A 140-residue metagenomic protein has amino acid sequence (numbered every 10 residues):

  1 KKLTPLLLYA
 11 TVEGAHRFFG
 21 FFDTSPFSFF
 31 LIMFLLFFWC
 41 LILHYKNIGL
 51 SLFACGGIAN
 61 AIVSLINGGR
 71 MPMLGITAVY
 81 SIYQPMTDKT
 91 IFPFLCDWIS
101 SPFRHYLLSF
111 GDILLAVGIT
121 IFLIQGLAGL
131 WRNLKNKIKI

Functional and structural regions predicted by a protein language model:
K1, F38-I48, I121-L130: Structural signal for the C-terminal ends of transmembrane alpha-helices and the immediately following loop
K1-L31: Transmembrane alpha-helical insertion/packing segments
Y9-F18, G56-I66: Aromatic-anchored segments of alpha-helical transmembrane domains
D23-I32, H105-V117: Membrane-interface loop-to-helix entry segments
L36-L65: Interfacial segments of alpha-helical transmembrane regions
I48-C55, R70-A78: A cytosolic-side transmembrane-helix exit/cap motif
P72-S109: Extracytosolic (periplasmic/ER-lumenal) interhelical loops and adjacent juxtamembrane/interface segments of multi-pass
K135-I140: Short, charged juxtamembrane terminal tails flanking transmembrane helices
